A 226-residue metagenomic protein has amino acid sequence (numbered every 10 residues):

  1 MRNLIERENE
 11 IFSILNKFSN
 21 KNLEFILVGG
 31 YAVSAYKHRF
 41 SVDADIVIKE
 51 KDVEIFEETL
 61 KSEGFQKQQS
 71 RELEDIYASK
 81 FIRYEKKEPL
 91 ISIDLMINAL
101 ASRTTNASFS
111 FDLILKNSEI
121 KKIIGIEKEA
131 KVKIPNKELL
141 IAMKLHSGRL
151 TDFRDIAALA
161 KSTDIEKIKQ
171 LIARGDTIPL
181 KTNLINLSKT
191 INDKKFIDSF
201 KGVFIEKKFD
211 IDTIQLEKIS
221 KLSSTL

Functional and structural regions predicted by a protein language model:
M1-L226: Compositionally biased terminal segments of proteins
